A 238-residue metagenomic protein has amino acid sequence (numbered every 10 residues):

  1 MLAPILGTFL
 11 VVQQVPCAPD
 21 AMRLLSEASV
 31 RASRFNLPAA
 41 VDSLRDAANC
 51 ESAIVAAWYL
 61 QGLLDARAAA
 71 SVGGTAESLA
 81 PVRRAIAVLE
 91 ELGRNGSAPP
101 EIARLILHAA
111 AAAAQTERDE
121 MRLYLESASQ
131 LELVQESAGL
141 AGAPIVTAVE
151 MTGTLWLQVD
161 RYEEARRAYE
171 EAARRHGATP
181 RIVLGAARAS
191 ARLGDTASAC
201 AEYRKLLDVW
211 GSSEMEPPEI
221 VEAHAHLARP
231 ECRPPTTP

Functional and structural regions predicted by a protein language model:
A18, E51-S52, L133, G177 (+1 more regions): Short coil turns that delineate tetratricopeptide repeat
S26, L60, L64-R67, A103 (+6 more regions): "A position-specific structural signal for the A-helix of alpha-solenoid helical repeats
D42-N49, I86-R94, E126-E136, R167-R174 (+1 more regions): Amphipathic alpha-helical segments of tetratricopeptide repeats
P81-A87, S129, A191-M215: TPR/TPR-like (Sel1-like) alpha-helical repeat modules
